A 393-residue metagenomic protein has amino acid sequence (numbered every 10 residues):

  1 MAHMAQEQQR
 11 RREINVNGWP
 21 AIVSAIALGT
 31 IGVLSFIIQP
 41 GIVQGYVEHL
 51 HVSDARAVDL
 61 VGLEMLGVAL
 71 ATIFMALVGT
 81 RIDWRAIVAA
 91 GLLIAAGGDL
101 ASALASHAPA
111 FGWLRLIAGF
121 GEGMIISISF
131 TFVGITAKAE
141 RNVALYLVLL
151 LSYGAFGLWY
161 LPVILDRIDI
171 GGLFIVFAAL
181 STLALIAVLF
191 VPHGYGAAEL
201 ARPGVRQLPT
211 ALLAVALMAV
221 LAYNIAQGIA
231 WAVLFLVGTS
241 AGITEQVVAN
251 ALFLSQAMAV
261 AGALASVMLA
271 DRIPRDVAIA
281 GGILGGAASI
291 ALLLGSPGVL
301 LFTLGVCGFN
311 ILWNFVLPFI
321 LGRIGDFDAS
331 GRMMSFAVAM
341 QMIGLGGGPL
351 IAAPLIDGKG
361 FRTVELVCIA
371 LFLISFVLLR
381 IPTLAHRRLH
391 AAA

Functional and structural regions predicted by a protein language model:
P40, L212-F253, A257: Extracytoplasmic gate region of multi-pass secondary transporters
L70-H107: Conserved MFS/SLC helix-loop-helix module at the cytosolic interface between two early adjacent transmembrane helices
A71-W84, G262-R275, I356-D357: Helix-to-loop junctions at the C-terminal end of transmembrane segments in multipass secondary transporters
A86-L100, V277-L292, L366-I369: Structural signature of the two symmetry-related core transmembrane helices
L114-L149: Cytoplasmic helix-loop-helix junction between adjacent transmembrane helices in 12-TM secondary transporters
T136-A139, A144-H193: Helix-loop-helix hairpin linking two adjacent transmembrane segments in secondary transporters
I273-I320: C-terminal transmembrane helical hairpin of 12-TM major facilitator-type secondary transporters
F327-F361, C368: A late C-terminal transmembrane helix in Major Facilitator Superfamily
